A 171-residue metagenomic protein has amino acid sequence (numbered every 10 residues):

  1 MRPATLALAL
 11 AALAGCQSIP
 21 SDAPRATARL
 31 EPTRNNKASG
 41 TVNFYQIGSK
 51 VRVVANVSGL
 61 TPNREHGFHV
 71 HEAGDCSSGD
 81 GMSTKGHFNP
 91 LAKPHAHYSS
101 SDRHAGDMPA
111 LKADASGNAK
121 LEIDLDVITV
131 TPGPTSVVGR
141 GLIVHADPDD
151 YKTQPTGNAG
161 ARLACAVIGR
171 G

Functional and structural regions predicted by a protein language model:
M1-L6: Bacterial N-terminal signal peptides that target proteins for export
C16-E65, V70-G171: N-terminal leader/targeting pre-sequences
